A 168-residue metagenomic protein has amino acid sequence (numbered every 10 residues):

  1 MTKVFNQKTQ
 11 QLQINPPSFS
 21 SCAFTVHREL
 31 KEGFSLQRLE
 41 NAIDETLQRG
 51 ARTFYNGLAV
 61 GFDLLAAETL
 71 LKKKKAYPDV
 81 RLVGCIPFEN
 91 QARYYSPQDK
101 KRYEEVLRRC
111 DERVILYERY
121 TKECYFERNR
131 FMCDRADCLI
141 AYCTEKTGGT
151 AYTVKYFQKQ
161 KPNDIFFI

Functional and structural regions predicted by a protein language model:
T2-I168: Acidic/glycine-enriched connector segments
